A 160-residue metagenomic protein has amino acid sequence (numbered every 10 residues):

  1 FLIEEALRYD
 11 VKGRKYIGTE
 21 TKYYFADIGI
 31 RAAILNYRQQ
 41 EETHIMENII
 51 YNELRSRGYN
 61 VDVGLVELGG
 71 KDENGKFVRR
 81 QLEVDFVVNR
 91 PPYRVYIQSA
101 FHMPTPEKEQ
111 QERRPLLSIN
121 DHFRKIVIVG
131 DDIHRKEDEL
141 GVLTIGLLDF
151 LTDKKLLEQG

Functional and structural regions predicted by a protein language model:
F1-R94: Accessory nucleic acid-recognition modules appended to NTPase machines
R14-K15, L117, H134-K136: Short secondary-structure boundary/capping segments
Y24, I97, I126-I128, L143-I145: Hydrophobic/aromatic beta-strand patches that form the interior of the parallel beta-sheet core in alpha/beta enzyme
D72, T105-K108, H134-D138: Short active-site-adjacent structural elements
D85, N89-T105, E112: Active-site ExK catalytic segment of metal-dependent nucleases
H102, E107-I126: Short, charged, amphipathic alpha-helix that recurs within catalytic cores of restriction-modification and other
D131-G160: Domain-level recognition of nuclease-like catalytic cores that cleave nucleotide substrates
